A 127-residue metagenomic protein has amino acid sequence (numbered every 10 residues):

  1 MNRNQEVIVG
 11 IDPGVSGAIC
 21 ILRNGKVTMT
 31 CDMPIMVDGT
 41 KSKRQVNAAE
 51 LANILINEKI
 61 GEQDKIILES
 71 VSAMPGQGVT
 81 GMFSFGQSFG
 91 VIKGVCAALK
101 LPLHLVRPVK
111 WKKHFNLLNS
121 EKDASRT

Functional and structural regions predicted by a protein language model:
M1-T127: Phosphate- and other anionic-substrate recognition elements at nucleic-acid/protein interfaces
